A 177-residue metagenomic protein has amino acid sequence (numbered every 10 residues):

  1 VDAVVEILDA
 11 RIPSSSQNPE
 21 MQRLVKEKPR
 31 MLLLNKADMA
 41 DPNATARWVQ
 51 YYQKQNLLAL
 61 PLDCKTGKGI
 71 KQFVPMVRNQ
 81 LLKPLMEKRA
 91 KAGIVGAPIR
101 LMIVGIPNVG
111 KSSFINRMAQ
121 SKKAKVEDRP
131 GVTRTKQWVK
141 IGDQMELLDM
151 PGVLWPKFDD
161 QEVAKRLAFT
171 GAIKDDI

Functional and structural regions predicted by a protein language model:
V1-A3, A10-R30, A37, N43 (+2 more regions): Helix-rich effector regions associated with P-loop NTPase G domains
D9, Y52, F114, D149-M150: Residue-level signature of catalytic and energy-coupling elements of molecular machines, predominantly ATP/GTP-dependent
P19-Q22, A46-V49, V74-M76, N116-A119 (+1 more regions): Short, glycine/charged-enriched secondary-structure capping and boundary segments
M31, A37-V104, K123: Canonical P-loop GTPase G-domain recognition
C64, I115, M145-L148: Conserved active-site beta-strand-loop modules that form the wall/rim of enzyme catalytic pockets and either contain
K68-I70, I106, K111, V132 (+2 more regions): Gly/Ser/Thr-rich helix-start
V77-L85, P107, M118-K122, P130 (+2 more regions): Short, well-ordered alpha-helical segments in soluble proteins
R100-Q120, M150: Glycine-rich phosphate-binding P-loop
